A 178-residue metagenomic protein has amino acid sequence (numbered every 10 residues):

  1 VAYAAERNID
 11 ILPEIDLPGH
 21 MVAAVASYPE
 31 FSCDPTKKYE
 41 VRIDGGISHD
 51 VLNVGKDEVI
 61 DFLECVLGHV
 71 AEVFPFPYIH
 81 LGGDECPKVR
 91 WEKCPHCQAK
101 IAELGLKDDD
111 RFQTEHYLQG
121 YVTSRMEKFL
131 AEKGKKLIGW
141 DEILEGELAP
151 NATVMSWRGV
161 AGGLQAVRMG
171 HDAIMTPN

Functional and structural regions predicted by a protein language model:
V1-K133: Substrate-binding cleft of carbohydrate-active enzyme catalytic domains
P95-N178: Catalytic-core regions of glycoside hydrolase
